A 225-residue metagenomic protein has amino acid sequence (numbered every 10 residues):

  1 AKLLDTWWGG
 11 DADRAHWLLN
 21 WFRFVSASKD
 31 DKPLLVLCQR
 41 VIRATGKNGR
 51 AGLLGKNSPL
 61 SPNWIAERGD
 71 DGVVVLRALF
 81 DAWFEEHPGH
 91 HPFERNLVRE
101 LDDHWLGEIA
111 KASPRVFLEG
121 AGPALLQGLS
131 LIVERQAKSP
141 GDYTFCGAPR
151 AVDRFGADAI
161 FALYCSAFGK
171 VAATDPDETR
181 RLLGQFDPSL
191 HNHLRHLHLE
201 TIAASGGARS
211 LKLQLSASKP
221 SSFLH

Functional and structural regions predicted by a protein language model:
A1-H225: Non-catalytic all-alpha helical scaffold/repeat segments
